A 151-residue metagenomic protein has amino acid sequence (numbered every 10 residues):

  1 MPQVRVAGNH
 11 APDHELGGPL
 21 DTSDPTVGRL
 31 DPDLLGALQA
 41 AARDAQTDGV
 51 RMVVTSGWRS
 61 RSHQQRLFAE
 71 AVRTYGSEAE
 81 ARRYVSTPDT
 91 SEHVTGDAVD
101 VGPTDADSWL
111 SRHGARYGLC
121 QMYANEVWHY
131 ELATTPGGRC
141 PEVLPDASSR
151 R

Functional and structural regions predicted by a protein language model:
M1-R151: Cell-envelope/glycan interface and biosynthesis
